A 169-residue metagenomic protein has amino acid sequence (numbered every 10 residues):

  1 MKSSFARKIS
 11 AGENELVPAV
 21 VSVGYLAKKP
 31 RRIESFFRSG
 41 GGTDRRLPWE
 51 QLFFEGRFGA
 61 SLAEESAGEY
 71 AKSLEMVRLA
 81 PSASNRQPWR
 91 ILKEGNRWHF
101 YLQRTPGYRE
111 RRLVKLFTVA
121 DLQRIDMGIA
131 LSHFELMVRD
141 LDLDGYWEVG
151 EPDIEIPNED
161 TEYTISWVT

Functional and structural regions predicted by a protein language model:
M1-T169: Acidic, surface-exposed loops and disordered segments
